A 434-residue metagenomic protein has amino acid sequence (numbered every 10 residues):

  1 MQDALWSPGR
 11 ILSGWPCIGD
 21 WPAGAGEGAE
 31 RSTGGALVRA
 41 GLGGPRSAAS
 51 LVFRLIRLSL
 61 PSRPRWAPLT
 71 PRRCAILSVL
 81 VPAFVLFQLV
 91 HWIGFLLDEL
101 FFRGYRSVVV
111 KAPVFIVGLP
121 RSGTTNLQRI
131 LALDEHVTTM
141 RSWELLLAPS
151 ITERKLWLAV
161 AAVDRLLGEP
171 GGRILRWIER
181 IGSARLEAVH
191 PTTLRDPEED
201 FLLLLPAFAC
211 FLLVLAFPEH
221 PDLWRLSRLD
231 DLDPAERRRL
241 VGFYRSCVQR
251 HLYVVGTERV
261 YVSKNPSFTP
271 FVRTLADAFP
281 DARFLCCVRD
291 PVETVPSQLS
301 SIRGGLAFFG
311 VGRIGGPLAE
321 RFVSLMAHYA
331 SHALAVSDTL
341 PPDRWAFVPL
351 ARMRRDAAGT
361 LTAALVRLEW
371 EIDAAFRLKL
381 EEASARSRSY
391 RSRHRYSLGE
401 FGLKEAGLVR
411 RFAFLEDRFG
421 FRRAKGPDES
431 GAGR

Functional and structural regions predicted by a protein language model:
M1-H91, G104-Y105, W224-V241, V248 (+3 more regions): PAPS-dependent sulfotransferases, especially Golgi type II membrane carbohydrate sulfotransferases
I93-L119, L145-P149, E153-W157: N-terminal signal-anchor transmembrane helix
I116-L133: Glycine-rich phosphate-binding P-loop
V117-L119, V262-P266, L350: Short His-Asn-centered micro-motif
L133-W143: Post-Walker A helix-loop "phosphate-sensing" segment adjacent to the P-loop in P-loop NTPases
L146-Y261: PAPS-dependent sulfation machinery
Y253, T257-D281: Flexible, glycine/threonine-enriched loop-and-boundary segments that flank and lead into catalytic domains of large
L275-S300: Conserved phosphate-donor/acceptor-positioning beta-strand/loop module used by diverse small-molecule
